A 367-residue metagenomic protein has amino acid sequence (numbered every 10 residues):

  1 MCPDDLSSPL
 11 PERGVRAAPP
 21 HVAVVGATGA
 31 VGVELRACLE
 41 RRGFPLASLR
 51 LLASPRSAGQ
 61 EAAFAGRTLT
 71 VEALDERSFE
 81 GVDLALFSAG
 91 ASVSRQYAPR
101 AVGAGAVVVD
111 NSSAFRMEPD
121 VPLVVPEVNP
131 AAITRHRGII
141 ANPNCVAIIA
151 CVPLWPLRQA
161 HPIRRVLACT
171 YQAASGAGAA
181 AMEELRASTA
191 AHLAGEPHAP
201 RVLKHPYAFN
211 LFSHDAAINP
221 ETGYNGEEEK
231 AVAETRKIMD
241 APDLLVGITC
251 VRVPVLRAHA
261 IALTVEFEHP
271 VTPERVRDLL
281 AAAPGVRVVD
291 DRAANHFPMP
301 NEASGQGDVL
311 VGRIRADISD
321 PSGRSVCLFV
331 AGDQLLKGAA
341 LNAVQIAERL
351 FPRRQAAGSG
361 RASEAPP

Functional and structural regions predicted by a protein language model:
C2-Y207, D243-L245, D278, N295-H296 (+4 more regions): N-terminal Rossmann-like NAD(P) cofactor-binding subdomain of oxidoreductases, focused on the glycine-rich
R36, V232-R236, R277, A281: Generic solvent-exposed, charged/amphipathic alpha-helical segments that serve as macromolecular interface scaffolds
P55-S57, C145-V146, T170-A177, L211-I218 (+2 more regions): Glycine-rich beta-alpha junction loops
R135-A141, N210-T222, L328-V330: Helix-loop-beta segment of a Rossmann-like dinucleotide-binding subdomain
A177-G178, E221, G338-A339: Short helix/loop capping segments that flank catalytic or ligand/cofactor-binding pockets
K204, N210-L256: Oxyanion-binding "anion nests"
V246-G358, E364-P367: C-terminal active-site/capping subdomain that shapes the small-molecule cofactor and substrate pocket of enzyme
